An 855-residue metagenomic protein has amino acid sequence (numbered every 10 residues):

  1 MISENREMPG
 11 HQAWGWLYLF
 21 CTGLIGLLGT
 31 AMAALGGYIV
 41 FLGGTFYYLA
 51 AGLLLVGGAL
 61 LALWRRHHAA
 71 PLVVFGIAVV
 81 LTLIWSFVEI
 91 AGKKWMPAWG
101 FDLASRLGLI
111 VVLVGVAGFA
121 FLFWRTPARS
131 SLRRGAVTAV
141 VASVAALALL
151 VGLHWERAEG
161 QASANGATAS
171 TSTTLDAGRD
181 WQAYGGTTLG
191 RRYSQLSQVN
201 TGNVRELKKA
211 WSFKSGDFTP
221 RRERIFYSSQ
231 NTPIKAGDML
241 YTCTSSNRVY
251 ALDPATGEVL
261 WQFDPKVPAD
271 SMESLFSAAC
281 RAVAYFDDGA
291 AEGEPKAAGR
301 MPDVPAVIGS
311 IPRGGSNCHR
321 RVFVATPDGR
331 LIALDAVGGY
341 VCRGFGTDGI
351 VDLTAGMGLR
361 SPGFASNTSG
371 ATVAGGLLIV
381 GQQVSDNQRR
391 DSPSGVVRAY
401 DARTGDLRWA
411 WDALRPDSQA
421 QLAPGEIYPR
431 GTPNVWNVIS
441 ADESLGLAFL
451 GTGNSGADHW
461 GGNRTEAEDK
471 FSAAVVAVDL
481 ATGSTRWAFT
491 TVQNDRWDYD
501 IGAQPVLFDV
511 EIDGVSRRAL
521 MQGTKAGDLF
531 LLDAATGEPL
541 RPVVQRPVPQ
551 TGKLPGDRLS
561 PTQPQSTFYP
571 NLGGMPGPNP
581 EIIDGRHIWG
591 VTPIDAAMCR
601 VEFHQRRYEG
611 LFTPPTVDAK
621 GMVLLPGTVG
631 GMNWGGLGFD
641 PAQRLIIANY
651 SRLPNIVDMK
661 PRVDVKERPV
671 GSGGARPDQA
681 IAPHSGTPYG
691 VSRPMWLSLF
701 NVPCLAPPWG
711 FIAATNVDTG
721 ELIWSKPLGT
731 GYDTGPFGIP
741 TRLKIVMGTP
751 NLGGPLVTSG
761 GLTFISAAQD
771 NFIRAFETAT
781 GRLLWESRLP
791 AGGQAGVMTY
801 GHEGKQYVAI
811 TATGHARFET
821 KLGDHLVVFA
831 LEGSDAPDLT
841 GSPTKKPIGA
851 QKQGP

Functional and structural regions predicted by a protein language model:
I2-L28: Cytosolic juxtamembrane helix and N-cap/initiation of the first transmembrane helix
L27-A33, I77-I90, L147-A148: Aromatic-anchored segments of alpha-helical transmembrane domains
L60-V74: Membrane-helix interface "capping/anchor" motifs
V111-S143: Cytosolic-side transmembrane helix boundary signature
S130-A158, L637: Internal/C-terminal transmembrane anchor helices
E159-S212, A413-S418, H587-D618, A682-G686 (+2 more regions): Blade/loop signatures of beta-propeller domains
W181-G185, I225-R248, S274-R330, G363-R389 (+12 more regions): Repeat-blade elements of multi-bladed beta-propeller folds
R205-F218, V249-F276, F286-A297, L331-P362 (+11 more regions): Extracytoplasmic/lumenal domain signature
